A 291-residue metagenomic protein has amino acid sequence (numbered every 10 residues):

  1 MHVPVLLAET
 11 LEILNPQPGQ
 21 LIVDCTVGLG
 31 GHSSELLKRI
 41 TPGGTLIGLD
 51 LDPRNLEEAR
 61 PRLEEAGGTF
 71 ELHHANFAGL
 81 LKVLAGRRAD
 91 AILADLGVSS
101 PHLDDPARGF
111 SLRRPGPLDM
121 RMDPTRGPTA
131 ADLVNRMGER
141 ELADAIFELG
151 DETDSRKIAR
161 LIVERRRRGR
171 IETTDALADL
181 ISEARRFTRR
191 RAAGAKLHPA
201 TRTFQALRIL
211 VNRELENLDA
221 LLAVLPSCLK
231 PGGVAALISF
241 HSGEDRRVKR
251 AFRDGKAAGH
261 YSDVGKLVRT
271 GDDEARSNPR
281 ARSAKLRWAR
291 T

Functional and structural regions predicted by a protein language model:
M1-T291: S-adenosyl-L-methionine-dependent methyltransferase catalytic core, i.e., the SAM/SAH-binding region
